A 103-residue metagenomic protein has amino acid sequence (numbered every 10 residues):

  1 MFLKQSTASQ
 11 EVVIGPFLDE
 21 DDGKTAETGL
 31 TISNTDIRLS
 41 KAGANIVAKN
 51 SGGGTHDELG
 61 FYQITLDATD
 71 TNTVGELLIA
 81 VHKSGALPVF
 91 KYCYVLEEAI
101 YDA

Functional and structural regions predicted by a protein language model:
M1-A103: Polar, enzyme-active/binding microenvironments
